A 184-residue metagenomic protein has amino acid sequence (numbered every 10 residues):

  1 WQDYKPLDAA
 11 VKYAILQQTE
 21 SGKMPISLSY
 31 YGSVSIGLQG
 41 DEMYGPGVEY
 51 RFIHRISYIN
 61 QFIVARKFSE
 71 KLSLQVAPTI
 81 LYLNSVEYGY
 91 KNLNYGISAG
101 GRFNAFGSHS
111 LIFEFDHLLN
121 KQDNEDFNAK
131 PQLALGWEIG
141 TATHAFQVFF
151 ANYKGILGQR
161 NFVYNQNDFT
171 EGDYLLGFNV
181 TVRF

Functional and structural regions predicted by a protein language model:
W1-K5, I15, G32-L38, I80-N84 (+4 more regions): Transmembrane beta-strands of outer-membrane beta-barrel pores
W1-N92, N161-E171: Outer-membrane pore/translocation modules
A9, I26-Y30, L74-P78, H109-F113 (+3 more regions): Transmembrane beta-strands of outer-membrane beta-barrel proteins
A9-Y13, N60-R66, A99-F103, L135-T141 (+2 more regions): Residues on the lipid-exposed face of transmembrane beta-strands in outer-membrane beta-barrel proteins
I53-R55, Y90-N92, K121-Q132: Active-site glycine- and acidic-residue-rich loops that bind and position anionic ligands or nucleotide-like cofactors
L72, V76-L119: A mid-sequence, solvent-exposed acidic-amphipathic segment
N124-F184: Predominantly the C-terminal beta-signal and adjacent terminal strand-loop region of outer-membrane beta-barrel
